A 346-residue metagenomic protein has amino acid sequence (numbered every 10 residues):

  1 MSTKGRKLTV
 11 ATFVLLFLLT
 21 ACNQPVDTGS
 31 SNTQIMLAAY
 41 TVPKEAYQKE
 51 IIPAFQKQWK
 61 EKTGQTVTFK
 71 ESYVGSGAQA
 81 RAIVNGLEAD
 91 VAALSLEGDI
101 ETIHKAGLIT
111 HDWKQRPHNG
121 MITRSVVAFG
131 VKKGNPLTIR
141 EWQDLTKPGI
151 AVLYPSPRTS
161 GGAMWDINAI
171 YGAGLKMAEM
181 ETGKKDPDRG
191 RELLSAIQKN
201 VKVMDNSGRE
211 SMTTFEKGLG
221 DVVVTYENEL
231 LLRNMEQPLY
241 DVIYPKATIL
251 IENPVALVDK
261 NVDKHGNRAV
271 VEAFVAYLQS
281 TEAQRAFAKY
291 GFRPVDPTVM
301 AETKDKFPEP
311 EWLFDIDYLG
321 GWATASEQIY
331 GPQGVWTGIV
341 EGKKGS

Functional and structural regions predicted by a protein language model:
M1-T33, S346: Short, low-complexity disordered leader/linker segments with a strong preference for bacterial N-terminal type II
C22-A106, W113-R116, Y226: Early extracytoplasmic/lumenal segment of secretory-pathway proteins
S30-N32, G64-T66, V74, A78 (+7 more regions): Extracytoplasmic
M36-A39, K70-S72, V91-L94, M121 (+4 more regions): Structural recognition of the beta-strand scaffold that forms the well-ordered cores of secreted hydrolase catalytic
H104-K176: A conserved helix-loop-strand patch within extracytoplasmic ligand-binding domains of the periplasmic binding
M121-V126, G190-Q198, D205, E236-R268 (+1 more regions): Periplasmic-binding protein-like
M177-P245: Ligand-binding pocket segment of bilobal, Venus flytrap-like solute-binding proteins
V262-S346: Extracellular/periplasmic juxtamembrane helices and adjacent flexible linkers that interface with membrane partners
